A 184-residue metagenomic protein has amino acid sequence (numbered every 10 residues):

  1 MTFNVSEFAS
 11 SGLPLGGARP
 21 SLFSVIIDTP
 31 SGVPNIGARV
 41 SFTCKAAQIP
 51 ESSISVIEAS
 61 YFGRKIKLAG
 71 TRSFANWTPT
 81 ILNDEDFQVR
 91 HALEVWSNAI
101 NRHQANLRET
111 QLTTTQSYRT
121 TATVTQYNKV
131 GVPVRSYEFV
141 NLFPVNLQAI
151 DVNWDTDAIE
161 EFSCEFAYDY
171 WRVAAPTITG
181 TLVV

Functional and structural regions predicted by a protein language model:
M1-V184: Glycine-rich, low-complexity intrinsically disordered segments
